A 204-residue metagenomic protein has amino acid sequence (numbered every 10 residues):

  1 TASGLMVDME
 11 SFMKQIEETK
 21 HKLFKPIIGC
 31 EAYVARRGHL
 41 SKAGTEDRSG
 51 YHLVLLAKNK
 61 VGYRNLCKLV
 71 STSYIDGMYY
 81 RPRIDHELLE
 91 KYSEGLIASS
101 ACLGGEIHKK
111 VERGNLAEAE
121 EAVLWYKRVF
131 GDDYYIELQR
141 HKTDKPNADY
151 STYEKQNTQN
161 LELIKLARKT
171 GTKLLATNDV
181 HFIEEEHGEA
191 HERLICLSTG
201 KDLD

Functional and structural regions predicted by a protein language model:
T1-D204: Phosphodiester-processing cores and adjacent nucleic acid-binding clamps
